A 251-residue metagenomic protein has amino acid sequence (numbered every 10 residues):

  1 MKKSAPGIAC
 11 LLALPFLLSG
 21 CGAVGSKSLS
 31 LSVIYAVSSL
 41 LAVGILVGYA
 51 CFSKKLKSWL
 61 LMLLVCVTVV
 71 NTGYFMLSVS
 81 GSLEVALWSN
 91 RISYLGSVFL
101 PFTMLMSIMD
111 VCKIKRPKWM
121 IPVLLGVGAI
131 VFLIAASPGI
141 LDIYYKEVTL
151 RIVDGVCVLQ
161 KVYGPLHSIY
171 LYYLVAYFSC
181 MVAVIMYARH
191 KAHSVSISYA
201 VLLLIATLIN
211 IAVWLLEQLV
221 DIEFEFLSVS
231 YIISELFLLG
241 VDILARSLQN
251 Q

Functional and structural regions predicted by a protein language model:
M1-G20: N-terminal secretory/membrane targeting signals
L12-L17, A36-G48, L125-A136, F178-A183 (+1 more regions): Hydrophobic core of alpha-helical transmembrane segments in multi-pass integral membrane proteins
P15, S19, G44, F99-F102 (+3 more regions): Alpha-helical transmembrane segments
V24-S38, L133-V184, E217, D221-L227: Extracellular-loop-to-transmembrane junctions of the mid-late helices
S26-L40, C51-I140, L171, L227-I232: Individual alpha-helical transmembrane segments in multi-pass integral membrane proteins
Y49-G73, R91, L125, Q160-L219: Alpha-helical transmembrane segments of multi-pass integral membrane proteins
A50, F75-S82, L105, V111 (+4 more regions): Transmembrane helix-loop junctions and nearby membrane-interface residues
H193-Q251: Interfacial "cap-and-anchor" motif at the non-cytosolic start of specific transmembrane alpha-helices
